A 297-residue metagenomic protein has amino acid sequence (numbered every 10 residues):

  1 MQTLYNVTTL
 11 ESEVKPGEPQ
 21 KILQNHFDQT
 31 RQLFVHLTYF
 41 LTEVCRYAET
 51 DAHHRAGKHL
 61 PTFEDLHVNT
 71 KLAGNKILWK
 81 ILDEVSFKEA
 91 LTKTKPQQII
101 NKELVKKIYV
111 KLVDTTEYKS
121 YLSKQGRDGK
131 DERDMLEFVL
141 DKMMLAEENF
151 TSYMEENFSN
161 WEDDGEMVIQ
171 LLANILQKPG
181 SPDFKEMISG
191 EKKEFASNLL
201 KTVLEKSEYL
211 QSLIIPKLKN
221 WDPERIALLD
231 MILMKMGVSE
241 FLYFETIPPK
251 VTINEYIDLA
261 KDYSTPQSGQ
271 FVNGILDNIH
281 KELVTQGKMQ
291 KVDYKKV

Functional and structural regions predicted by a protein language model:
M1-V297: Class I Rossmann-like S-adenosyl-L-methionine
